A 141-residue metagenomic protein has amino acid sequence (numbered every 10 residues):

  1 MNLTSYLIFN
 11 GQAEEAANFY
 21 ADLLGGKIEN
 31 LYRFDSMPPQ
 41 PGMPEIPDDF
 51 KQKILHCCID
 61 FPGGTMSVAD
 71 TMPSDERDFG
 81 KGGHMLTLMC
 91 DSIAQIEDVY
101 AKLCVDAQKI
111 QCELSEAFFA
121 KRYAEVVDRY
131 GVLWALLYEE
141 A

Functional and structural regions predicted by a protein language model:
L3, L24, E29-Y32, K53 (+3 more regions): Vicinal oxygen chelate
L7-G63: Core segments of cupin and vicinal oxygen chelate
